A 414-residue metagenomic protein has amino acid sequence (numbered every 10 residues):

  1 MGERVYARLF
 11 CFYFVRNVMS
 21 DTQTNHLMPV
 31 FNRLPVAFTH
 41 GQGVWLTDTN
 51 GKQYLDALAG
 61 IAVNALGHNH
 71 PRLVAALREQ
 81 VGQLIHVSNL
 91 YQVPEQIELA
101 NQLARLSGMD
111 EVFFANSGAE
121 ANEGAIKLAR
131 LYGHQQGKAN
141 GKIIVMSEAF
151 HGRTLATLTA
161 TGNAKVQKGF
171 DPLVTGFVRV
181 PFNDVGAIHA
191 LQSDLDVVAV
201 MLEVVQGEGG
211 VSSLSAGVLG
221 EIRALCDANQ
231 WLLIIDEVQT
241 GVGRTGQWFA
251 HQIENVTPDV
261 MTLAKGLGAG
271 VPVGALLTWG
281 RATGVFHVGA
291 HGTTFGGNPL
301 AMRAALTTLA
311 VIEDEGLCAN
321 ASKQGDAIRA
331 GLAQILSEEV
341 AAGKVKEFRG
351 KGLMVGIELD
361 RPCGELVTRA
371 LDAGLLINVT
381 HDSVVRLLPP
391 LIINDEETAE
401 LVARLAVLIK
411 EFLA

Functional and structural regions predicted by a protein language model:
G2-E3: Targeting/processing segments of secretory and organellar proteins
M19-A414: Conserved N-terminal phosphate-binding loop of PLP-dependent enzymes in the Aspartate aminotransferase
